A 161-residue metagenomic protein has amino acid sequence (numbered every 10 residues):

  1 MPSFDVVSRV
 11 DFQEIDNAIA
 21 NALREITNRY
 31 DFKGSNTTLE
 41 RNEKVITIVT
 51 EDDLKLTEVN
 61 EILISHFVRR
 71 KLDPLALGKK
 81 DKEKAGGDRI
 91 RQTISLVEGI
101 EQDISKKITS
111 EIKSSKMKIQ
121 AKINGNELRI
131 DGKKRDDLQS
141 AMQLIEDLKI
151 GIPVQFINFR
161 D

Functional and structural regions predicted by a protein language model:
M1-Q13, N17-N21, E25-I108, S114-S115 (+4 more regions): N-terminal intrinsically disordered, cationic/polar leader segments that include organellar targeting peptides
